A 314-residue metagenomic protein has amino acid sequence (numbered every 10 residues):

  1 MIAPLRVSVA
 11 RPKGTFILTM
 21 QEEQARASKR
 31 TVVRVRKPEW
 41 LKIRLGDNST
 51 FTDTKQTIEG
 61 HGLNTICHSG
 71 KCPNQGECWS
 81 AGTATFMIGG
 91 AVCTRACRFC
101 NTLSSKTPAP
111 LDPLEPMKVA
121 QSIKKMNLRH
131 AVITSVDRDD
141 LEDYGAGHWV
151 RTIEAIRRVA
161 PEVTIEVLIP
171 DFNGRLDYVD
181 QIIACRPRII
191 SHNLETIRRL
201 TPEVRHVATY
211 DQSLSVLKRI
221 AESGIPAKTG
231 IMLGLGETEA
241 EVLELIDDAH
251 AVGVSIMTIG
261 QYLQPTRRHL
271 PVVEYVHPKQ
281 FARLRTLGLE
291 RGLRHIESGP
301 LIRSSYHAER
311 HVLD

Functional and structural regions predicted by a protein language model:
I2-T85, N101, M117, Q121 (+4 more regions): Auxiliary Fe-S-binding modules of radical SAM enzymes
S69, G90, T94: Residues immediately within or flanking Cys/His clusters that coordinate Zn2+ in small zinc-binding modules
Q75, G89-A91, L103, V136 (+3 more regions): Fold-independent oxyanion-binding glycine-rich loops and adjacent beta-strand/coil segments at enzyme active sites
T94-S135: Glycine-rich active-site/cofactor-binding loop and its immediate structural neighborhood
K106, V132-E142, F172-R175, R188-Y210 (+3 more regions): Conserved radical SAM core fold
A131-I133, I165, I190-H192, M257 (+1 more regions): Hydrophobic residues within beta-strands of alpha/beta enzymes
Y144-G147, R175-A184: Distinct, well-ordered alpha-helical segments
E162-R175: Short, surface-exposed recognition loops or helix-turn segments adjacent to catalytic cores
